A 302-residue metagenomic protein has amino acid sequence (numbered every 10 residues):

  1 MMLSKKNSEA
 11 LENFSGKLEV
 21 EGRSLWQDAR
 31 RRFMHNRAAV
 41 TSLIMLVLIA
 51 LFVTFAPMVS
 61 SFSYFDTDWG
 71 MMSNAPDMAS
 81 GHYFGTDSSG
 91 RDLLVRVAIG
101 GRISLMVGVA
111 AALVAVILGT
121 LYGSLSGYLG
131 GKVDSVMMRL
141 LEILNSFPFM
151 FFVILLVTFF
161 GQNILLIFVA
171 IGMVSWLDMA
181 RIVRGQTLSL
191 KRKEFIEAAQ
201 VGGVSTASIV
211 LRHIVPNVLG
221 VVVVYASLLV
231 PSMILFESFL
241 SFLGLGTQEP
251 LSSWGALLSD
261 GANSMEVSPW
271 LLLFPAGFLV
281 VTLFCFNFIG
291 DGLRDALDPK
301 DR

Functional and structural regions predicted by a protein language model:
M1-I44, I289-R302: Transmembrane alpha-helical segments of polytopic membrane transport and secretion proteins
M2, V59-S63, S232-L235: Proline-centered turn/helix-capping motifs that create local helix->coil transitions or kinks
K6-L11, F52-S88, L243-L251: Hydrophobic alpha-helical transmembrane segments of membrane transport/permease proteins and related membrane-embedded
L11-A29, A79-D92, L129, A207-S208: Short, membrane-interfacial amphipathic segments enriched in basic
D28, V53-T54, Y64-D68, M78-A79 (+4 more regions): Residue-level signal for pocket-adjacent positions within structured domains
F33, L51, I143: Residue-level signature of catalytic and energy-coupling elements of molecular machines, predominantly ATP/GTP-dependent
A38-P57, T120, V280: Short, strongly hydrophobic transmembrane alpha-helices
S88-R302: Alpha-helical transmembrane segments of integral membrane proteins, especially multi-pass inner/plasma-membrane
